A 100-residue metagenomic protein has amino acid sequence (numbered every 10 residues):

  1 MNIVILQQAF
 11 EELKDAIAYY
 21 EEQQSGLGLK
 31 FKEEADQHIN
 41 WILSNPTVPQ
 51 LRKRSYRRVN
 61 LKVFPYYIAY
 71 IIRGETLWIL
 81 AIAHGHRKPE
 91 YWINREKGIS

Functional and structural regions predicted by a protein language model:
M1-K32: Arg/Lys-rich, positively charged N-terminal/basic patches that mediate binding to nucleic acids
A9, A35, I79: Hydrophobic pocket/interface hotspot
E12, A16, H38-W41, R58 (+1 more regions): Residue-level recognition of specific faces of alpha-helices
S25, N40, S44-T47, F64 (+1 more regions): Generic structural signal for secondary-structure transition and capping sites
L29-K30, Q50-R52, Y91: Short, hydrophobic secondary-structure boundary micro-motifs
S44-T76, I82: Basic/aromatic recognition patch in beta-strand/loop cores that engages polyanionic ligands
I71-S100: Enriched for short, Lys/Arg-rich terminal
